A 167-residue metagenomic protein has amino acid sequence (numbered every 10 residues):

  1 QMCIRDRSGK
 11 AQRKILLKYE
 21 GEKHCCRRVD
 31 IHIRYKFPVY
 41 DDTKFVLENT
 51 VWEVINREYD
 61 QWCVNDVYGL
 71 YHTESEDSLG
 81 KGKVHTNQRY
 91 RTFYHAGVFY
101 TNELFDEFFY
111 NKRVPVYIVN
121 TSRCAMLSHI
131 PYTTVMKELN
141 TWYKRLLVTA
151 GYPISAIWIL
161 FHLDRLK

Functional and structural regions predicted by a protein language model:
M2-I4: Short, small-residue-biased leader/transition segments that mark boundaries at the very start of proteins
G9-K14, I31-Y35, S78-K81: Structured catalytic cores of enzymes that bind and process phosphorylated ligands/cofactors
K14-I15, W52: Short, flexible, glycine/charge-rich loop motifs used to bind or transfer phosphoryl groups or to couple energy/partner
L17, G21, Y40-F45, K83-N87: Short, surface-exposed loop/turn motifs that are enriched in glycine and acidic residues and include a nearby proline
K18-K36, H72-T73: Conserved nucleotide-sugar donor-binding and metal-coordinating catalytic region shared by glycosyltransferases
I31-Y35, D42-D66: A short, conserved alpha-helix in the catalytic core of glycosyltransferases
P38-T43, F105-F108: Short helix-to-loop capping/linker segments positioned immediately adjacent to catalytic or ligand/cofactor-binding
T50, C63-K167: C-terminal subregions of glycosyltransferases and related glycan-biosynthesis enzymes
